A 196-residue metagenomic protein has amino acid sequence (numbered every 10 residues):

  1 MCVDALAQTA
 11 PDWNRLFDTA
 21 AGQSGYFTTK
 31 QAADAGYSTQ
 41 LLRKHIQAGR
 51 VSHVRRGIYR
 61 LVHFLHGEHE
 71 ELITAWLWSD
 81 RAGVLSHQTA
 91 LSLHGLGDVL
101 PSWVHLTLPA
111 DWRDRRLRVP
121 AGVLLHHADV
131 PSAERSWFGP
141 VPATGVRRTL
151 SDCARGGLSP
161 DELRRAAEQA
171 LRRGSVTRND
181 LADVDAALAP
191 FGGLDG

Functional and structural regions predicted by a protein language model:
M1-L85, D111-P120, A128-S132, F138 (+1 more regions): Short beta-edge/loop segments at beta->alpha junctions of small alpha/beta modules that act as binding/recognition
C2-V3, Q88-G196: Phosphate-handling catalytic interfaces
